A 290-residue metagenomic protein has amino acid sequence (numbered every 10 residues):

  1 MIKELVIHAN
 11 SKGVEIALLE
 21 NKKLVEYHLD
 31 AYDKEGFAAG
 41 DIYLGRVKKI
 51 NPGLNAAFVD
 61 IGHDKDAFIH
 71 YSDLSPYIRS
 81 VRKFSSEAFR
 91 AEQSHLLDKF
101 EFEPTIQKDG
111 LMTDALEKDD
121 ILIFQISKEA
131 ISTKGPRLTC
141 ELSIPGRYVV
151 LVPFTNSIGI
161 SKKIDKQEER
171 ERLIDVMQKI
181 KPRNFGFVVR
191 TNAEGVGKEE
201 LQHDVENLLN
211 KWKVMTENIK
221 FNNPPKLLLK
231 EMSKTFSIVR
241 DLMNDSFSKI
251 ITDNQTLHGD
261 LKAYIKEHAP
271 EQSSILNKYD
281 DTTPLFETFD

Functional and structural regions predicted by a protein language model:
M1-D290: DE-rich acidic low-complexity regions and acidic surface loops
